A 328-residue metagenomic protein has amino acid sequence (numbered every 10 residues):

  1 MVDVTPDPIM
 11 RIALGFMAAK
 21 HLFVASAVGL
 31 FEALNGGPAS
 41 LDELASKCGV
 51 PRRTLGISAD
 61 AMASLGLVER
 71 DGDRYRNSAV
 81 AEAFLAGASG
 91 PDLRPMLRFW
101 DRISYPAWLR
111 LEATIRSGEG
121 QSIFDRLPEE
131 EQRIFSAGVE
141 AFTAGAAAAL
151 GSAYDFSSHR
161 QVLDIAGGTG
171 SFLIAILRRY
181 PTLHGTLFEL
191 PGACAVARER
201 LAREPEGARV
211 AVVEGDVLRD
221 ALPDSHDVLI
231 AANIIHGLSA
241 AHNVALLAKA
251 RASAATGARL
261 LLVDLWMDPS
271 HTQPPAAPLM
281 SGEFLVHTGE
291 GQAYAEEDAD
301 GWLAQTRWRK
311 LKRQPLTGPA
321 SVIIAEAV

Functional and structural regions predicted by a protein language model:
M1-E69, F156, Q161, I165-V328: Alpha-helical subdomain
D7-A27, E32-P38, K47, R53-R160: Conserved Class I S-adenosyl-L-methionine-dependent methyltransferase catalytic core
